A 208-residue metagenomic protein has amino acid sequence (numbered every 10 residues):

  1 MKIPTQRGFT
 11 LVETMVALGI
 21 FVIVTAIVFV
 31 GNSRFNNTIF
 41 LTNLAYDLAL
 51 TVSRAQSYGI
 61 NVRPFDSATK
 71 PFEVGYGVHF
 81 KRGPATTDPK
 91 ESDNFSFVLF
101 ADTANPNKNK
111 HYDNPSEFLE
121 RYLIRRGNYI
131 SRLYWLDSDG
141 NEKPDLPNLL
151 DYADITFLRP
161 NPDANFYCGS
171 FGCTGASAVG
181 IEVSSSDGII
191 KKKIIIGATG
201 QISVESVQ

Functional and structural regions predicted by a protein language model:
M1-F9: N-terminal leader/signal peptides at the extreme start of proteins
F9, L18, I23-S57, N61-Q208: N-terminal helix-rich module
